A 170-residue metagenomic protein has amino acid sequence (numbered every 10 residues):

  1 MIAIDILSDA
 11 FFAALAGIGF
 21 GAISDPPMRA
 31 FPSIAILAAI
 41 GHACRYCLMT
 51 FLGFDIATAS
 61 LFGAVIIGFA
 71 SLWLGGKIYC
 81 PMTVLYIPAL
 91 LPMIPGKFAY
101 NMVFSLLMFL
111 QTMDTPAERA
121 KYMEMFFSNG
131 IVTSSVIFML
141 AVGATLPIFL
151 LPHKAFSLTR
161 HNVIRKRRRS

Functional and structural regions predicted by a protein language model:
M1, L15-M28, A43-F54, S105 (+1 more regions): Short juxtamembrane and helix-loop transition motifs at transmembrane-helix boundaries in membrane proteins
M1-A13, G53-A64: Structural signature of hydrophobic alpha-helical transmembrane segments
L15-P26, F69-P81, I148-H153: C-terminal ends of transmembrane helices
G17-I18, H42, V65-F69, V136-F149: Hydrophobic core segments of alpha-helical transmembrane domains in multi-pass membrane transport and ion-translocation
S33-G41, P88-L91: Central hydrophobic cores of alpha-helical transmembrane segments in multi-pass integral membrane proteins
G41-W73: Alpha-helical transmembrane segments and their immediate interhelical/interface regions in integral membrane proteins
V84-V103: Hydrophobic alpha-helical membrane-insertion segments
M102-S170: C-terminal membrane-adjacent module
